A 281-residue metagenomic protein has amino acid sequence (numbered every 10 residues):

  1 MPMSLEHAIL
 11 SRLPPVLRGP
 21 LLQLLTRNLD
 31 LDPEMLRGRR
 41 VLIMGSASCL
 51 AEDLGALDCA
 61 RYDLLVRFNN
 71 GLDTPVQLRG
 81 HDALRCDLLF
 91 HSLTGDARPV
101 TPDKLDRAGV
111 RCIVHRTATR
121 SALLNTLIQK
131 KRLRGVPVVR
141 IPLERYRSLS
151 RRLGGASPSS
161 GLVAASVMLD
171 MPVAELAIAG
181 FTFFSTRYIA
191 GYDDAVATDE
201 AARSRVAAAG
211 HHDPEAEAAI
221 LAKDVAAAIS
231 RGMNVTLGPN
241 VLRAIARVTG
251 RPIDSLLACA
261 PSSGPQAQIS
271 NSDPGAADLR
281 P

Functional and structural regions predicted by a protein language model:
P2-P281: Metal-ion/cofactor- or nucleotide/acyl-coenzyme-handling active-site neighborhoods
